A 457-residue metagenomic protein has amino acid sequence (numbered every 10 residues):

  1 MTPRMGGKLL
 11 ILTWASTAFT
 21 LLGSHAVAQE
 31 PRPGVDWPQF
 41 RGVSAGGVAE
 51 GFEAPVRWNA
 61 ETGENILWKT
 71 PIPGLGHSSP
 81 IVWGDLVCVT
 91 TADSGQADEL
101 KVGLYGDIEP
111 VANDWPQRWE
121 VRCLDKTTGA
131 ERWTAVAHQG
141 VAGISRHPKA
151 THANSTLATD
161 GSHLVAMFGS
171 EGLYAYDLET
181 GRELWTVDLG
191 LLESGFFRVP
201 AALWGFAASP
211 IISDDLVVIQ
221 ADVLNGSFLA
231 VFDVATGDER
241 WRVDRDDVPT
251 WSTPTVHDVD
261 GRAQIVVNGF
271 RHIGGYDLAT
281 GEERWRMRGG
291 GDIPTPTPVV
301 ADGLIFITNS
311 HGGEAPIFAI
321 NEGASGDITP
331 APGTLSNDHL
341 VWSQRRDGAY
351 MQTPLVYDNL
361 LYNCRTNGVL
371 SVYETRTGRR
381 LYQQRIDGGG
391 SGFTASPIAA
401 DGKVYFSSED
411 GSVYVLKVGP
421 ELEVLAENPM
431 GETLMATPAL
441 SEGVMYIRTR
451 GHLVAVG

Functional and structural regions predicted by a protein language model:
M1, F19-Q29: Short, charged low-complexity linear motifs
M1-K8: N-terminal secretory signal peptides that target proteins for export/translocation
K8-G23: Bacterial N-terminal signal peptides
H25-G457: Noncatalytic, solvent-exposed loop/strand surfaces of beta-propeller-type extracellular/periplasmic domains
